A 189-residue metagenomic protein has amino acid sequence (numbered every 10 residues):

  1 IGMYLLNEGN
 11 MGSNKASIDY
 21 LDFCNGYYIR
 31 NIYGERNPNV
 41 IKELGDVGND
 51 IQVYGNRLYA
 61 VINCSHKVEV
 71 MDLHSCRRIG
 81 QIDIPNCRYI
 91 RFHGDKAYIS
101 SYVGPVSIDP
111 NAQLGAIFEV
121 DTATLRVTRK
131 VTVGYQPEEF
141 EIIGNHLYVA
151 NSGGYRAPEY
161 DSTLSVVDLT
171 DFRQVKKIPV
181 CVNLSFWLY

Functional and structural regions predicted by a protein language model:
I1-Y189: Predominantly soluble domains enriched in secretory-pathway, periplasmic, or organellar proteins
